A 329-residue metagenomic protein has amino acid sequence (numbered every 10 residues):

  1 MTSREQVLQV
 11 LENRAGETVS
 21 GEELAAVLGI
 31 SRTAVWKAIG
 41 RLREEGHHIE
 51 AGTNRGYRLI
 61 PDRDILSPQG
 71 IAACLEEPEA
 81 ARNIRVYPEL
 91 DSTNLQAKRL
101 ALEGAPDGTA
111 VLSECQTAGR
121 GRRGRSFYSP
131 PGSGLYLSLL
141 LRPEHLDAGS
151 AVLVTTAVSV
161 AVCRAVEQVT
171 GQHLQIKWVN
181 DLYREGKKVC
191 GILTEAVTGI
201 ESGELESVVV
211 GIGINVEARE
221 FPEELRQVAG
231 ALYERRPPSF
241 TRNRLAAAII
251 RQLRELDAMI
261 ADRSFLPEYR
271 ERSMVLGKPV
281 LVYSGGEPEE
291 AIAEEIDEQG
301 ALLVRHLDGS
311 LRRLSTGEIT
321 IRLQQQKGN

Functional and structural regions predicted by a protein language model:
T2-E167, C190, F240: N-terminal lobe of the biotin/lipoate ligase/transferase fold
T2-I30, G40, E44, D147-L174 (+1 more regions): Long, positively charged amphipathic alpha-helical accessory segments at protein N-termini or as interdomain linkers
P88, I176-W178: Short loop/edge segments at beta-strand edges and connector loops that shape dinucleotide/nucleotide cofactor-binding
